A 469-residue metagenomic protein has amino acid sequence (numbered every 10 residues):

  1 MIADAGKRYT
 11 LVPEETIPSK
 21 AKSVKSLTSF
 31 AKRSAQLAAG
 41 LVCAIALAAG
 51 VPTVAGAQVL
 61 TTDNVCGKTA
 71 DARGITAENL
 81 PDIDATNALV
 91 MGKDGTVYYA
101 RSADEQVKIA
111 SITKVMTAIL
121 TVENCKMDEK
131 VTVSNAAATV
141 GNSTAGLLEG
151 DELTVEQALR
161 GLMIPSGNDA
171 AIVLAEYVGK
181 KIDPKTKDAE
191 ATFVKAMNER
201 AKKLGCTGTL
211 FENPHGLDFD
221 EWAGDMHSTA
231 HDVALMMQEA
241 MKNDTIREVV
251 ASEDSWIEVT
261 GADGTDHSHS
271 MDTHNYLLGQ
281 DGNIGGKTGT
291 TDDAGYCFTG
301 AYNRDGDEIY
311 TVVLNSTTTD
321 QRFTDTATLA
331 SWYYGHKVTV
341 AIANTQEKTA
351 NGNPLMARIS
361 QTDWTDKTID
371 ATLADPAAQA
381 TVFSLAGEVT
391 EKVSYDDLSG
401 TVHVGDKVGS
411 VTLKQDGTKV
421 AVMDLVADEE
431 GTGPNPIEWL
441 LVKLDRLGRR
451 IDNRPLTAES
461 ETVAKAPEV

Functional and structural regions predicted by a protein language model:
M1-A31: N-terminal secretory signal peptides that target proteins for export/translocation
A21, L41-V42, G74-T76: A generic local structural motif
S29-I45: Sec-dependent N-terminal signal peptides
I45-V54: C-terminal segment of classical bacterial N-terminal signal peptides
A48, N79-P81, Y302, T401-V402: Sterically constrained small-residue positions within well-ordered secondary structures of folded domains
G56-D244: Active-site-adjacent loops and short helices of periplasmic peptidoglycan-processing enzymes
G224-V469: Domain-terminus/edge residues, biased toward the C-terminal soluble/receptor-binding domains of extracytoplasmic
